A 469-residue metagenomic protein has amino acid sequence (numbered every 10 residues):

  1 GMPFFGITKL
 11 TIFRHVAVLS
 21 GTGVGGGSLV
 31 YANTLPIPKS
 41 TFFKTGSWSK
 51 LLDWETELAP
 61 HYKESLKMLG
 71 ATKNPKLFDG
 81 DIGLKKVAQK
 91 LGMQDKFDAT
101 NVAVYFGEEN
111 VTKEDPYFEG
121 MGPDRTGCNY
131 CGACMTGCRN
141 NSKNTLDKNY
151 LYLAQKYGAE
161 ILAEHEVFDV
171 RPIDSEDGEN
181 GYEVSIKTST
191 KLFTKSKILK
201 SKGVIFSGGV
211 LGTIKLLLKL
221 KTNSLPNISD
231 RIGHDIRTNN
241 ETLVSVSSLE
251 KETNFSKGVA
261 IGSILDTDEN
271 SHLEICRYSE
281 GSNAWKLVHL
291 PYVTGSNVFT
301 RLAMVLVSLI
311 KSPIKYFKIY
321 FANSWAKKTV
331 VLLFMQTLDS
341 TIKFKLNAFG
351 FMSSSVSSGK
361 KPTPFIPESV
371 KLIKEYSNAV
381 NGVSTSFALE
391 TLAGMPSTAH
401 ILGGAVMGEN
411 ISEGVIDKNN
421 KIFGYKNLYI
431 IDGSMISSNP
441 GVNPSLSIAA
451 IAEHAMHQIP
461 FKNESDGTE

Functional and structural regions predicted by a protein language model:
G1-N74: Redox-cofactor-proximal catalytic regions of oxidoreductases
F4-T8, I12-V18, G27, Y31 (+9 more regions): FAD cofactor-binding and catalytic pocket of flavoenzymes
L19, S49, P75, G122 (+6 more regions): Alpha-helix capping and helix-loop boundary segments enriched in small/acidic/polar residues
N33-T34, F42-F43, E109-N110, P172 (+1 more regions): Short, solvent-exposed loop/turn and secondary-structure capping segments
D53-E164, G394-S397: Conserved redox-cofactor binding core of oxidoreductases
K76-C128, L273-S279, N283-K318, A322-L338 (+2 more regions): Patatin-like phospholipase A catalytic core
C131-C134, F168-R171, V330-L333, F351-S438: A glycine-rich dinucleotide-binding beta-alpha-beta segment and adjacent secondary-structure elements that constitute
N140-K143, K148, K156, H165 (+6 more regions): Glycine-rich loop(s) and the adjacent beta-strand/alpha-helix scaffold that form part
